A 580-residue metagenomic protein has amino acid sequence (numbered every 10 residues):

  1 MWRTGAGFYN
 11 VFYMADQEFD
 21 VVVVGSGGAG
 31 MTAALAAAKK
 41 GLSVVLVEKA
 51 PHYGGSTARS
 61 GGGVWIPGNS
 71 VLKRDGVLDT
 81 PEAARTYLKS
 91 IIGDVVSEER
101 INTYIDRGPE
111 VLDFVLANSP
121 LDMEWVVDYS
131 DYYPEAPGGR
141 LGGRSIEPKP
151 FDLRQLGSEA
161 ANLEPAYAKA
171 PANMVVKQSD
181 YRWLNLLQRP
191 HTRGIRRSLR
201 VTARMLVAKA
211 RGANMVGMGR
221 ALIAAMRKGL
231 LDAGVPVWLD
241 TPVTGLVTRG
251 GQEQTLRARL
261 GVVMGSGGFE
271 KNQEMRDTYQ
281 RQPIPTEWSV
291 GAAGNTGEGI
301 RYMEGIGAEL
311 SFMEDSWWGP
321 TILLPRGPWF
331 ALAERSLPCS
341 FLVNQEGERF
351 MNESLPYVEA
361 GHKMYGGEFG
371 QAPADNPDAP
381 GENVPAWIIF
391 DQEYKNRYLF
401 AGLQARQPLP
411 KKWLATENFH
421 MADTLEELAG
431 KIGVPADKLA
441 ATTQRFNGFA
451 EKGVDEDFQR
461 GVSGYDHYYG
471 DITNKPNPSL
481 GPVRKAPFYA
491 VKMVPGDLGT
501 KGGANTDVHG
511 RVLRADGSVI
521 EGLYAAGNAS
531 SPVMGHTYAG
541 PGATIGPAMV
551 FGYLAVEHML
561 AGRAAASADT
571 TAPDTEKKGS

Functional and structural regions predicted by a protein language model:
D16-F19, Q254-G261, V519: Core beta-strand elements of the Rossmann-like FAD/NAD(P) dinucleotide-binding domain in flavoenzyme oxidoreductases
V21-L46: N-terminal Rossmann-like FAD-binding beta1-loop-alpha1 element of flavoenzymes
K49-P236, L342, R349, E393-N396 (+2 more regions): Conserved N-terminal/central alpha/beta ligand/cofactor-binding core
P134-P137, G142, E147-R196, I300-Y302 (+2 more regions): An anion/pyrophosphate-binding glycine-rich loop and adjacent beta-alpha core in soluble alpha-beta enzymes
R211-R220, K228, D232-A233, R257-W329 (+3 more regions): Glycine-rich loop(s) and the adjacent beta-strand/alpha-helix scaffold that form part
L239-Q252: A conserved short coil-to-beta-strand element within the FAD-binding core of flavoproteins
Y302-E309, A440, P547-S567: Internal hydrophobic alpha-helix adjacent to the cofactor/substrate pocket in enzyme cavities
K438-V533, T537: A glycine-rich dinucleotide-binding beta-alpha-beta segment and adjacent secondary-structure elements that constitute
